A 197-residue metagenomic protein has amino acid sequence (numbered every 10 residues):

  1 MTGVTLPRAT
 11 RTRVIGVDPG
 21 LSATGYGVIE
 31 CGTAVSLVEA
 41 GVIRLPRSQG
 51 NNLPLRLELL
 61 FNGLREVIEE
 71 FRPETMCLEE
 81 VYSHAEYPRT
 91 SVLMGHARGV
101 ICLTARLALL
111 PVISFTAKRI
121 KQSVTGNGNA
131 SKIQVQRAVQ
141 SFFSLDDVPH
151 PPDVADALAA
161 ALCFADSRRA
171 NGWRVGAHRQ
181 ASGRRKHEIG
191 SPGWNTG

Functional and structural regions predicted by a protein language model:
M1-G197: Phosphate- and other anionic-substrate recognition elements at nucleic-acid/protein interfaces
